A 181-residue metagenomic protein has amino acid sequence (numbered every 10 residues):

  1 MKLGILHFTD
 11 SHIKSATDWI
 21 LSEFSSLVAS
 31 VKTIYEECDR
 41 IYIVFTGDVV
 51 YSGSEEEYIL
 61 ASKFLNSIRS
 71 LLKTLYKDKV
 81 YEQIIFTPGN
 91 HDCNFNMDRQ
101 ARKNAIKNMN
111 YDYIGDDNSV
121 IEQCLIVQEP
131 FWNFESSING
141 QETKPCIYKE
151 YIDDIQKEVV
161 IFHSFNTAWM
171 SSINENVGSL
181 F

Functional and structural regions predicted by a protein language model:
M1-I68, L72-I84, N94-F95: N-terminal active-site segment of His-dependent metallophosphoesterases
S62-L180: Extended active-site neighborhood of metal-dependent phosphoesterases/phosphodiesterases
